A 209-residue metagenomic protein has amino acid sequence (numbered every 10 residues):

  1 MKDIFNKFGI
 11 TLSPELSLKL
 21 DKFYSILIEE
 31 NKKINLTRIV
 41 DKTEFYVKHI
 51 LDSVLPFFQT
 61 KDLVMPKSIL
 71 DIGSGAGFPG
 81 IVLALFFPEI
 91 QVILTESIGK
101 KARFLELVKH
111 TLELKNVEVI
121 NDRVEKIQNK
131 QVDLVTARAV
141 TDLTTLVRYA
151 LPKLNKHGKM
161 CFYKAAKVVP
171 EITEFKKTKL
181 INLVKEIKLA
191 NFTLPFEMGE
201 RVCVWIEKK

Functional and structural regions predicted by a protein language model:
M1-P66, L70, K100-V117: Class I SAM-dependent transferase core
L27, L83, K164, I206: Residue-level signal for inorganic ion chemistry
V54-A137, V147: Conserved SAM/SAH cofactor-binding pocket of Class I
F87, L154-K156: Helix-to-beta-strand junctions that scaffold the AdoMet/dcAdoMet cofactor pocket in Class I SAM-dependent enzymes
Q91, N116-E118, K159, L183-K188: Conserved beta-strand segments of alpha/beta enzyme cores
D133-V147, L151-P152, A166: A short SAM/SAH-binding and catalytic strip from SAM-dependent methyltransferases
H157-K167: Conserved beta-strand signature within the Rossmann-like core of class I S-adenosyl-L-methionine
K167-K209: Active-site capping/gating segments
